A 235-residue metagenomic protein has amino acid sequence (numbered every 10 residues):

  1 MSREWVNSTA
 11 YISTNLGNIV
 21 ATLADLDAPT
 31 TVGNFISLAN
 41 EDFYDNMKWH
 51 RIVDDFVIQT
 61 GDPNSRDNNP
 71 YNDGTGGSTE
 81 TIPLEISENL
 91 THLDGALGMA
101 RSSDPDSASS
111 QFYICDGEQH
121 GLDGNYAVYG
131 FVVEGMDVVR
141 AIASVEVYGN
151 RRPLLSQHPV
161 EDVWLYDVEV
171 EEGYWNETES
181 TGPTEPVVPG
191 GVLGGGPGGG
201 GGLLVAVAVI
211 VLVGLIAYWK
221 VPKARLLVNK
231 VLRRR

Functional and structural regions predicted by a protein language model:
M1-R235: Cyclophilin-like peptidyl-prolyl cis-trans isomerases
